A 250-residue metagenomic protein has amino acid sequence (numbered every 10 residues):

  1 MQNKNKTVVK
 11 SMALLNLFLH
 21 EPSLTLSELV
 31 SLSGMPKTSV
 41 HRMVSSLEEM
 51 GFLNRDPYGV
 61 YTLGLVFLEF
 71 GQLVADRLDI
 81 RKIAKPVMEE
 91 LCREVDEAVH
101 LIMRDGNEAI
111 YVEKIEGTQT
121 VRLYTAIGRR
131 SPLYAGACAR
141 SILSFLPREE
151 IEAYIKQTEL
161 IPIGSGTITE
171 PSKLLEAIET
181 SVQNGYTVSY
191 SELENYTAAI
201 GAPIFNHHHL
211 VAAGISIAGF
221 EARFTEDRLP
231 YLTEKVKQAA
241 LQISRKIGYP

Functional and structural regions predicted by a protein language model:
M1-R77, R81-K82, E89, K246: N-terminal helix-turn-helix
L19, A139, L143, P147 (+2 more regions): Short amphipathic alpha-helical signal-transduction/dimerization elements
L53-N54, L101-I102, I204: A structural signal for short hydrophobic beta-strand segments in well-ordered beta-sheet cores
Y58, V99, A199-G201: Short loop/turn microsegments at loop-to-beta-strand junctions
A75-T120, F145-E150, L174: All-alpha effector-binding/dimerization core of bacterial HTH-type transcriptional repressors
L123-L193: Short, solvent-exposed recognition segments
T167-A239: Extended hydrophobic
